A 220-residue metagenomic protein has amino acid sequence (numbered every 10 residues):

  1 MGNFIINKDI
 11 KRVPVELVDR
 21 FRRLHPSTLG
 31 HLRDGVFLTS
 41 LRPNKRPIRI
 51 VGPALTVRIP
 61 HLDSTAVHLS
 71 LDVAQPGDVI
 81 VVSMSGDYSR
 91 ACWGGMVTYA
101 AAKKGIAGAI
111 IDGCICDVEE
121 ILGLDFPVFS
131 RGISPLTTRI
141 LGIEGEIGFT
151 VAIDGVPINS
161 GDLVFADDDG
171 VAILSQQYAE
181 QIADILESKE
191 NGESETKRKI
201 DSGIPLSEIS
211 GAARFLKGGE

Functional and structural regions predicted by a protein language model:
M1-S160, L174-S207, G211-E220: Feature captures the catalytic cores and cofactor-binding loops of soluble hydro-lyases/lyases that act on carboxylate
V164: C-terminal binding/interaction regions
D167: Catalytic-pocket segment enriched in acidic/His residues
